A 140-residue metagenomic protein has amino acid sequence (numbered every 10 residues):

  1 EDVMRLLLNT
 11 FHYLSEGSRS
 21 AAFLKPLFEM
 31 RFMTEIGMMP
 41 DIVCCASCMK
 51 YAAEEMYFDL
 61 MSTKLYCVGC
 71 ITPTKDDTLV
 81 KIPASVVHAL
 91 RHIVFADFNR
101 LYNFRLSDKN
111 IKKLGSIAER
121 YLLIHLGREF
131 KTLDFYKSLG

Functional and structural regions predicted by a protein language model:
E1-G140: Non-catalytic alpha-helical scaffolds and adjoining flexible linkers that form interface surfaces for assembly
